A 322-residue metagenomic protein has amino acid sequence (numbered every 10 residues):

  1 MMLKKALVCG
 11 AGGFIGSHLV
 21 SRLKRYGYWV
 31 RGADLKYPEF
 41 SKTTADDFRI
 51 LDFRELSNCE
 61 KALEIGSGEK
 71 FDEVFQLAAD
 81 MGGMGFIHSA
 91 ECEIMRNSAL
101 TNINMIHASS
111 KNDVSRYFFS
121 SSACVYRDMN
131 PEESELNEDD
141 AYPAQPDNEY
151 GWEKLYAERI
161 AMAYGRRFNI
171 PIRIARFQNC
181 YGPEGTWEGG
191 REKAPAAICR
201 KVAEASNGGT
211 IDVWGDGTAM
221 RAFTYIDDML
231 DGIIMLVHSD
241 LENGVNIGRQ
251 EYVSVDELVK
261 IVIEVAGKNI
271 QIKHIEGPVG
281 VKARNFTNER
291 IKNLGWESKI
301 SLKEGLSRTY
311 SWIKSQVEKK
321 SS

Functional and structural regions predicted by a protein language model:
A6-Y26: N-terminal Rossmann NAD(P)H-binding glycine-rich loop of SDR-like oxidoreductase domains
T44-L56: Rossmann-fold cofactor-recognition segment
F53-A99, K111, M129: NAD(P)H-binding glycine-rich loop region in Rossmannoid oxidoreductase-like domains and their noncatalytic homologs
M84, F119-E135, E149-L155, R167 (+1 more regions): Conserved catalytic-site region of short-chain dehydrogenase/reductase
I103-D147: Conserved Rossmann-fold NAD(P)-dependent oxidoreductase catalytic core, especially the SDR/UDP-sugar
Y126-R127, E149, R173-A194, M220: Flexible, glycine-rich beta-alpha linker
Q145-R173, A197-N207: Active-site Tyr-X1-5-Lys
E204-S322: C-terminal substrate-binding subdomain of Rossmann-fold SDR/epimerase-dehydratase oxidoreductases
